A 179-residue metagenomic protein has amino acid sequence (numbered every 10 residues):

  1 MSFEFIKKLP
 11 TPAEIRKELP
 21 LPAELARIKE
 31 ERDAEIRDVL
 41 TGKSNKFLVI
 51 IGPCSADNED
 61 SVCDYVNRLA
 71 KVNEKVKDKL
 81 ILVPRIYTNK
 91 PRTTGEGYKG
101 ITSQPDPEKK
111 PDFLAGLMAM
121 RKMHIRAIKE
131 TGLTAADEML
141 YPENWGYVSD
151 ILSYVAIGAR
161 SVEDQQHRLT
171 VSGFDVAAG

Functional and structural regions predicted by a protein language model:
M1-K43: N- or domain-start disorder-to-order transition segments that initiate the globular core
A23-A26, A56, L114, I157: Charge-dense, low-complexity intrinsically disordered segments
L40-K43, A70-K77, I125-E130: Acidic (Asp/Glu)-rich catalytic clusters
G52: Conserved, mostly hydrophobic/aromatic
A56-V76, K110-K122: Glycine-rich anion/phosphate-binding loops
K79-G179: Active-site-facing alpha/beta catalytic cores
